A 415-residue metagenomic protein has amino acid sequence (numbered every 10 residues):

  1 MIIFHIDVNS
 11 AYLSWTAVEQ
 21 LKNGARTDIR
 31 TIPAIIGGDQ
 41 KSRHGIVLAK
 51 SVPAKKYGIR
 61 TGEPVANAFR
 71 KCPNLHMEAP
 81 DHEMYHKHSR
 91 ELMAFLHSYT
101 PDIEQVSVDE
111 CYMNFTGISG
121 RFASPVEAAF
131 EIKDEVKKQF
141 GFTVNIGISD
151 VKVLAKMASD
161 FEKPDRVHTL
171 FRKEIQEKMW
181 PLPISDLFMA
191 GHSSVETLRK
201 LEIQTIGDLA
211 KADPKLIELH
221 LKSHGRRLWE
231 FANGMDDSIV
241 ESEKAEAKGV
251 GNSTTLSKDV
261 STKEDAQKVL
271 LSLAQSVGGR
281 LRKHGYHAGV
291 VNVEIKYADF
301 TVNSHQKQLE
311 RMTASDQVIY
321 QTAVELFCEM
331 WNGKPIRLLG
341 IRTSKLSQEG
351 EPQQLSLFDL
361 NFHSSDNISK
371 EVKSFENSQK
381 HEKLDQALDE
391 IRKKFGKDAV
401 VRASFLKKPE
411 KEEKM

Functional and structural regions predicted by a protein language model:
M1-E230, G279, F375-M415: Gly/Gly-Pro- and Ser/Thr-rich, intrinsically disordered tail segments characteristic of DNA damage-repair and tolerance
I3, D186, S194-I336, E351: DNA-contacting surface of Y-family translesion DNA polymerases
N9-A11, Q40-R43, A298-V302, L346-Q348: Short, charged/polar surface micro-motifs in flexible loops or helix N-caps
I32, V144, D165, G289-V291 (+2 more regions): Change "...and in nucleic-acid phosphodiester-cleaving endonucleases..." to "...and in nucleic-acid processing enzymes
E110, K283, L338-G340: Extracellular/lumenal ectodomain signal focusing on beta-strand-rich modules and carbohydrate-recognition contexts
K133, K156, S238, E243 (+1 more regions): Long, low-complexity intrinsically disordered regulatory regions enriched in P/S/T/G and acidic residues that serve as
D150-V153, F231-G234, H287-A298, I336-S347 (+1 more regions): A glycine-rich phosphate-binding loop feature that marks nucleotide/adenosyl-phosphate handling sites
L309-M415: Acidic, metal-coordinating catalytic segment for phosphate/diphosphate chemistry, firing primarily on the Nudix
